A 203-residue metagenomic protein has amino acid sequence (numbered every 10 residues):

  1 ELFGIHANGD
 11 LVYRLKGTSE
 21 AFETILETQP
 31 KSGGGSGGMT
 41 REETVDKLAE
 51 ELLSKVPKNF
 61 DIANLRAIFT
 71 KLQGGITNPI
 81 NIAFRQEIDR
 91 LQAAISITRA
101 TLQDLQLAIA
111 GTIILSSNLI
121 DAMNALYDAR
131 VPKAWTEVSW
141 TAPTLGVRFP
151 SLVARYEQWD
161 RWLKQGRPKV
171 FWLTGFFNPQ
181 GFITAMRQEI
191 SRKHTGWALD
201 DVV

Functional and structural regions predicted by a protein language model:
E1-V203: Mixed-charge, low-complexity segments
